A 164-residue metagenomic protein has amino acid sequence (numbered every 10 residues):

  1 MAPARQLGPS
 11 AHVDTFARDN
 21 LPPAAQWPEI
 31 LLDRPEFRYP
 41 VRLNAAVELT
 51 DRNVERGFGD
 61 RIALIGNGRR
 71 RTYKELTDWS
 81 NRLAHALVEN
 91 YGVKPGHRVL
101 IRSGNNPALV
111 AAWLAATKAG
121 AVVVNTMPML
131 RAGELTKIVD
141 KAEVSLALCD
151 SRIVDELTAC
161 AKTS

Functional and structural regions predicted by a protein language model:
M1-N44: Flexible, non-catalytic linker and terminal segments flanking ANL/adenylate-forming cores
A2-D14, L114, K118-S164: Structural core segment of the AMP-binding/adenylate-forming
L31-L32, L64-R69, G96: Short linear capping/connector segments at secondary-structure termini
N44, T77, A84, N106-P107 (+2 more regions): Alpha-helix N-cap/helix-start and coil->helix boundary motif
V47-E75, I101: AMP-dependent adenylate-forming
T50-N53, L76, S80-L83, V99 (+4 more regions): Adenylate-forming
G66-N67, S103, L148-S151: Conserved residues at beta->alpha junctions
R69-R71, A86-G133: Conserved AMP-binding/adenylate-forming
